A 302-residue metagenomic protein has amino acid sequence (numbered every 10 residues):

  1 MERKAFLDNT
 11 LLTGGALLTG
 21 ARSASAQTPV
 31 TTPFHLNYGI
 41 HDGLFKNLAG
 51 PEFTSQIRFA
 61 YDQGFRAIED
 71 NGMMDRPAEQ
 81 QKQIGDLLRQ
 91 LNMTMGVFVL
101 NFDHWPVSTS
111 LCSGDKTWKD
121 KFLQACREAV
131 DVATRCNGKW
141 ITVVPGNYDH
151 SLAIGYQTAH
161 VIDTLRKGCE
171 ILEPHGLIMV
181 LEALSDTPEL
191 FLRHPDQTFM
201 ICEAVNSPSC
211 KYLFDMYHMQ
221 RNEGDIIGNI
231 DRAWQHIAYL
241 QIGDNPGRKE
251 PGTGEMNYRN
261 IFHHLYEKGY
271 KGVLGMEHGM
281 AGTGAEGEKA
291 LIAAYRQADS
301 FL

Functional and structural regions predicted by a protein language model:
E2-Y61, N137, L192-F214, H218-L302: Histidine-acidic metal/acid-base catalytic patches
T10-L18, P29-T32, E52, L111-K211: Active-site acidic/histidine proton-transfer and metal-coordination neighborhood in alpha/beta enzyme cores
Y61, R89, T134, E173 (+1 more regions): Anion (oxyanion) recognition and catalysis
E69-R89, P145-D149: Glycine-rich, proline-tolerant flexible connector loops at the mouths of alpha/beta enzymes
K82-G114: Mid-chain, structured segments of secreted extracytoplasmic proteins
F102-S108, Y148, G243-K249: Conserved radical SAM core fold
